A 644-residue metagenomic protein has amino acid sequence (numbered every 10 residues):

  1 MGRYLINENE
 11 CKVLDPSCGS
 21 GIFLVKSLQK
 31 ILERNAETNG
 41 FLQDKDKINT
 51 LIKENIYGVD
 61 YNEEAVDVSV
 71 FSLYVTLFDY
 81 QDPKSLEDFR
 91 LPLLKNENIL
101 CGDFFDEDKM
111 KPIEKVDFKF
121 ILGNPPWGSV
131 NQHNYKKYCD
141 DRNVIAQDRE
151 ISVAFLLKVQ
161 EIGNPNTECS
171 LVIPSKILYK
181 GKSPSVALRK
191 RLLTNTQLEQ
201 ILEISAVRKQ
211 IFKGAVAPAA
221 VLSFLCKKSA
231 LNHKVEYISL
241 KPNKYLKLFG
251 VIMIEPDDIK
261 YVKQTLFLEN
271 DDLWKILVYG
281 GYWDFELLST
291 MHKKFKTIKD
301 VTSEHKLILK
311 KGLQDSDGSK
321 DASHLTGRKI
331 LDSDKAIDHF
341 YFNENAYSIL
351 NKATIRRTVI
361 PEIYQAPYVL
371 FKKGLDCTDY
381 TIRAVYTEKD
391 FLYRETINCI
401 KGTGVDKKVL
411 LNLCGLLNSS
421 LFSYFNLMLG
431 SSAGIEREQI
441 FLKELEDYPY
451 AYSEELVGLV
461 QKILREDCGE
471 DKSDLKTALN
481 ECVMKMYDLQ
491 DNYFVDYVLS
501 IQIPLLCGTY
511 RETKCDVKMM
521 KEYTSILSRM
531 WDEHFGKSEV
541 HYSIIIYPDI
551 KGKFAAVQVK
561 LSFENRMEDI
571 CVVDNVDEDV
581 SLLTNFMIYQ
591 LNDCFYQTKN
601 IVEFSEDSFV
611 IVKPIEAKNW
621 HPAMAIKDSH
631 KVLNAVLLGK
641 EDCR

Functional and structural regions predicted by a protein language model:
M1-L51, V59-A65, D103, E107-M110 (+5 more regions): Class I S-adenosyl-L-methionine
V25, L32, V66, Y74 (+6 more regions): Signature of N6-adenine DNA methyltransferases within the class I
A36-N49, L77-N96: Short mixed-charge
S69: Conserved SAM-binding loop
E203, F340-F342, D376-Y393, L411 (+5 more regions): Short, ligand-facing micro-motifs at secondary-structure edges
N270-L273, L277-Q314, Y452-R644: Non-catalytic DNA-recognition/assembly elements of restriction-modification systems
D271-V405: Polyanion-binding catalytic cores of nucleic-acid enzymes and NTP/SAM-utilizing transferases
A366, E395-D447, E455-G458, I615-R644: Basic, amphipathic alpha-helical recognition segments used for DNA target recognition
